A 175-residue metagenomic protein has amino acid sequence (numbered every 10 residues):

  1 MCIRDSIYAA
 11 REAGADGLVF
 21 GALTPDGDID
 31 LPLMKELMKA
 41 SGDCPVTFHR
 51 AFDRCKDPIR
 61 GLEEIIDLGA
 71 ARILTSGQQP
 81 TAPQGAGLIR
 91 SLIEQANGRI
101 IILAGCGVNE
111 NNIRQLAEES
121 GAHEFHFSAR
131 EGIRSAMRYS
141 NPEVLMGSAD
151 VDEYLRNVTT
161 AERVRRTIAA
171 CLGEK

Functional and structural regions predicted by a protein language model:
M1-I3: Short, small-residue-biased leader/transition segments that mark boundaries at the very start of proteins
S6: Residues within the DNA-recognition helix of helix-turn-helix
A9-G27, A70-P83, S120-N141: Glycine-rich phosphate-binding active-site loops on the catalytic face of alpha/beta enzymes
V19-G21, T47-A51, I73-S76, L103-G105: Short, conserved beta-strand edge motifs with alternating hydrophobic and charged residues
A22-G42, C55-G61, Q79-I93, E110-Q115 (+1 more regions): Active-site-adjacent beta->alpha loops and helix N-cap segments on the catalytic face of soluble alpha/beta enzymes
I29-R50, A86-N109, V151-E174: Alpha-helix-loop-beta-strand connector modules within alpha/beta enzyme cores
D53, L103, A122-T159, R163: Active-site pocket-lining/capping segments in soluble small-molecule metabolic enzymes
P58, L62-E64, L68-S128, L155-T160: Catalytic alpha/beta core domains of metabolic enzymes, predominantly
